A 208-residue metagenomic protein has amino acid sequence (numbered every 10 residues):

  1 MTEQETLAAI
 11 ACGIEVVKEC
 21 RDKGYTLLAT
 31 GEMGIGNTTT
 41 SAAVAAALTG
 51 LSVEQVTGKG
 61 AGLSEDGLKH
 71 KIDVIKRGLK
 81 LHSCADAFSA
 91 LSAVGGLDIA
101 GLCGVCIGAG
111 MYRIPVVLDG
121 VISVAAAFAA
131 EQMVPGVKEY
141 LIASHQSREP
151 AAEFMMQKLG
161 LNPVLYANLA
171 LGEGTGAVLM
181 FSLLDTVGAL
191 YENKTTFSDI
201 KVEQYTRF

Functional and structural regions predicted by a protein language model:
M1-F208: N-terminal loops that bind phosphate or other acidic moieties and the adjacent beta-alpha structural core
